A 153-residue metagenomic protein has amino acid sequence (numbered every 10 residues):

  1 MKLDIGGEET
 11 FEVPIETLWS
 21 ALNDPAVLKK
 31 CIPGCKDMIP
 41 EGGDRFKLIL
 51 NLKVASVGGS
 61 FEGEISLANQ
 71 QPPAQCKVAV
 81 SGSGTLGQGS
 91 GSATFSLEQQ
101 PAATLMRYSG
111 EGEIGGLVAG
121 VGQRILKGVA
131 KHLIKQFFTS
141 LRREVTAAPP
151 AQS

Functional and structural regions predicted by a protein language model:
M1-K47, N51-K53, A147-S153: Hydrophobic ligand-binding cavity/cleft-lining segments
K2-E8, R45-K47, S60-E62, Q75 (+2 more regions): Intrinsic-disorder/low-complexity, polar/charged segments enriched in Ser/Thr/Lys/Arg/Asp/Glu/Gln
G7-E9, C35-K36, E62-N69, G91-Q99: Hydrophobic/aromatic beta-strand elements that line small-molecule binding cavities or substrate pockets in beta-rich
F11, L52-S56, Q71, G84-L86 (+1 more regions): A generic beta-sheet turn/junction motif
L18, L22, L28, L67 (+2 more regions): Hydrophobic pocket/interface hotspot
I39-S81, Q136: Glycine-rich portal/gate segments that line the openings of hydrophobic small-molecule binding cavities
G82-G128: Beta-strand/loop substructures that line and gate deep hydrophobic ligand-binding cavities in soluble
V118-S153: A conserved amphipathic terminal alpha-helix motif
